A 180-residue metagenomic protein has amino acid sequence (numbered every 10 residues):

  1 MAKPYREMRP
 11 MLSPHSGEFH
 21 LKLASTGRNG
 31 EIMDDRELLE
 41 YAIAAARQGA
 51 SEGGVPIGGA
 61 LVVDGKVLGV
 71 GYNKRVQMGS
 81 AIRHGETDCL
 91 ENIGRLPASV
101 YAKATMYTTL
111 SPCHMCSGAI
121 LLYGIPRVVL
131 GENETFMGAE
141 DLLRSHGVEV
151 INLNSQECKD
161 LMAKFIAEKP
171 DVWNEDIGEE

Functional and structural regions predicted by a protein language model:
M1, M8-M11: Methionine residue identity
G17-G49, G118-E180: Zinc-dependent deaminase
I57-G65: Short beta-strand scaffold segments in enzyme catalytic cores
K74-T87: A short, polar/charged loop-to-alpha-helix boundary motif
L96-S99: Glycine-rich helix-loop-beta junction characteristic of Rossmann-like nucleotide cofactor-binding loops
Y101-T109, R127: A short, small-residue-rich loop immediately preceding and capping a beta-strand
M106-I120: Short, thiol/selenol-centered motifs that function as redox-active sites or metal-ligating centers
